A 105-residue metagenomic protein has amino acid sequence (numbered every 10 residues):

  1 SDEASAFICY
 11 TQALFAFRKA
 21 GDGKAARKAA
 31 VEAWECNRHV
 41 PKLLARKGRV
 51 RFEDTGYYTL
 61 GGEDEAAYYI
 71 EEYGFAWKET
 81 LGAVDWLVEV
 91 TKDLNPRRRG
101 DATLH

Functional and structural regions predicted by a protein language model:
S1-G21: Eukaryote-skewed repeat-based solenoidal scaffolds used as protein-protein interaction platforms, primarily
L14-H105: Long, ordered, amphipathic alpha-helical scaffolds
